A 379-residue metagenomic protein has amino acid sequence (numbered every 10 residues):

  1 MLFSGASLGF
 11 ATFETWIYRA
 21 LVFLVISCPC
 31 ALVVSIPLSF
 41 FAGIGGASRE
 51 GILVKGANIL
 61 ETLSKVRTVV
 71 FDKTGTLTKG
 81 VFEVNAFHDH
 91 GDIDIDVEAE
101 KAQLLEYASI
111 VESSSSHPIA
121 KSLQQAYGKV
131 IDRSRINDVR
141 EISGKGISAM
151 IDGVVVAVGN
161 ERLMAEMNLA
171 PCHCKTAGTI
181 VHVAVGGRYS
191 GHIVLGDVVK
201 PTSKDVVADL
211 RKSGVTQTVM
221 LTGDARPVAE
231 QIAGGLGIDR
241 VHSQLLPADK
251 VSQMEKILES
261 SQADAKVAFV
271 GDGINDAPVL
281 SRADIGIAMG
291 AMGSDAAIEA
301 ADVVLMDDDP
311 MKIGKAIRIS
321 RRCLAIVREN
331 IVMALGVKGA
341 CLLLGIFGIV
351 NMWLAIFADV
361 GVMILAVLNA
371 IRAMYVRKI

Functional and structural regions predicted by a protein language model:
M1-F71, L210, A233, H242-S243 (+2 more regions): Hydrophobic alpha-helical transmembrane segments
P29-G46, K73, K79-A86, I119 (+3 more regions): Conserved cytosolic headpiece of P-type ATPases
L32, T76-L77, Y189, I364: Hydrophobic "anchor" residues
G46-R49, K65-T68, F82, D89 (+5 more regions): Short, conserved catalytic or interaction motifs in soluble domains
I59-A86, L280: Asp-based phosphoryl-transfer active-site loop
L63-K65, T176-A177, A263: Short, small/polar residue-rich loop motifs at catalytic or cofactor-binding pockets
V84-Q217, R226, I238-M254: P-type ATPase nucleotide-binding
G153, T179, V185-E329, V337: Conserved ATP-binding TGD loop and adjacent catalytic N/P-domain core of P-type ATPases
